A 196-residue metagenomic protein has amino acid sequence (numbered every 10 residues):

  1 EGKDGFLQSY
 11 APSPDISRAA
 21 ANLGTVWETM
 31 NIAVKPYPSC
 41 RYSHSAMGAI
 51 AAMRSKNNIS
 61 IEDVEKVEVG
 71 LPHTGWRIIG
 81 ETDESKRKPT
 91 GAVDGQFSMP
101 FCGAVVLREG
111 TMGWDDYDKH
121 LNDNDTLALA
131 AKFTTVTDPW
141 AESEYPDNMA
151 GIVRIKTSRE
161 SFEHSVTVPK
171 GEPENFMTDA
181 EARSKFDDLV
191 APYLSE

Functional and structural regions predicted by a protein language model:
E1-E196: Terminal-appendage/accessory-domain detector
